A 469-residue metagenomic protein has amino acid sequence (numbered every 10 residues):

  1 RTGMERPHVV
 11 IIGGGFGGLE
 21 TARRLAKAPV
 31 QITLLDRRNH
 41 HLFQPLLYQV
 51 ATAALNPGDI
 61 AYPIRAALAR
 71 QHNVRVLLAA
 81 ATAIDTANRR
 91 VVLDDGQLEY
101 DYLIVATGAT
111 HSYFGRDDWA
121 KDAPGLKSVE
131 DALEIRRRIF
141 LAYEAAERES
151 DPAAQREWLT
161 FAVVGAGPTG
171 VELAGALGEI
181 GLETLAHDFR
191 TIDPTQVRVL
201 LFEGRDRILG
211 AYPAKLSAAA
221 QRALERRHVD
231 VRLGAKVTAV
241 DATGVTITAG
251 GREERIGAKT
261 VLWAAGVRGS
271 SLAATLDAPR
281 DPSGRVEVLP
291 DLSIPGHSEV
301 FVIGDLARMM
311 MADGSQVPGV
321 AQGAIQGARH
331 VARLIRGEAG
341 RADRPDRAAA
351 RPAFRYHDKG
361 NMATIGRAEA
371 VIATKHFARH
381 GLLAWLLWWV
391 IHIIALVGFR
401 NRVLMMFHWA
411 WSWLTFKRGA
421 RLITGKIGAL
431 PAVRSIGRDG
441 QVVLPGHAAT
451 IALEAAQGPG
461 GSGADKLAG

Functional and structural regions predicted by a protein language model:
R1-P7, V74-V164, L182, G251 (+1 more regions): FAD-binding core/adjacent interface of flavoenzyme oxidoreductases
T2-L77, T82, F161, P168-Y212 (+2 more regions): Beta1-alpha1 glycine-rich phosphate/pyrophosphate-binding loop at the start of Rossmann-like nucleotide-binding domains
R6, A332-G469: C-terminal, flexible cofactor-proximal segment of oxidoreductases
V10-I12, L98-T110, V237, I256-G266 (+1 more regions): Short hydrophobic core segments
H72-A83, G178-P290, I294-G296: A Rossmann-like FAD-binding core segment of flavoenzymes
K121-S150, G244-T246, E254-Q326: FAD-site-proximal beta/loop scaffold in flavoenzymes
E157-Y212, L216-A219, D230-R232, P318-A353 (+1 more regions): Rossmann-like dinucleotide-binding core of oxidoreductases
